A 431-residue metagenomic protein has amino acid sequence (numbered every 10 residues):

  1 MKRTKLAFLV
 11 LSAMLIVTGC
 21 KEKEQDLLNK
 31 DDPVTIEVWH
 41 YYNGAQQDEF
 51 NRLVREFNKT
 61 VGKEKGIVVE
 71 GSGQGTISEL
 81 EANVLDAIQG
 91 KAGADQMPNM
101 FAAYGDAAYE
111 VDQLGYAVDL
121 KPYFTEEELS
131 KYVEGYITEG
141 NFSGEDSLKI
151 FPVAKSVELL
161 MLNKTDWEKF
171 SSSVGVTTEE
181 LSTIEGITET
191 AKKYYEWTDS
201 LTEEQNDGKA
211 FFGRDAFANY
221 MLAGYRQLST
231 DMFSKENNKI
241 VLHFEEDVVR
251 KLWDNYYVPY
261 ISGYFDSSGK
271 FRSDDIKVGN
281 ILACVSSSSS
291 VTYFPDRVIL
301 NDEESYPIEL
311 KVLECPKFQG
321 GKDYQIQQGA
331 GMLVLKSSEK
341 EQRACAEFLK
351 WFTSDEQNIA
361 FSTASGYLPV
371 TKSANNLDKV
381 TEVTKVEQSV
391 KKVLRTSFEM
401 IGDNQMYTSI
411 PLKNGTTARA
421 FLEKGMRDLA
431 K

Functional and structural regions predicted by a protein language model:
G44-V68, Y109: Short, polar/charged alpha-helical segment
G62-G135, K169-S171, L282-A283, N301-E304: Extracytoplasmic "Venus flytrap"/periplasmic binding protein-like
Q89, I261-S262, N301-K372: Extracytoplasmic/periplasmic substrate-recognition and gating elements
A102-L159, E204, P307-P316, E382-K385: Hinge/lid segment of periplasmic solute-binding proteins
K121-Y132, V176-E180, A210-F212, T230-K251 (+2 more regions): Short, solvent-exposed loop/beta-turn-alpha elements that line the ligand-binding surface or hinge of extracytoplasmic
S143-V153, E158, E185-V241: Extracytoplasmic/periplasmic solute-binding protein
T188-Y195, Y225, K235-G269, C315: Glycine-centered hinge/linker elements that transmit conformational signals in sensory and ligand-binding systems
L310-C315, S362-A430: Long, aromatic- and glycine/proline-rich binding clefts that accommodate carbohydrate-like moieties
